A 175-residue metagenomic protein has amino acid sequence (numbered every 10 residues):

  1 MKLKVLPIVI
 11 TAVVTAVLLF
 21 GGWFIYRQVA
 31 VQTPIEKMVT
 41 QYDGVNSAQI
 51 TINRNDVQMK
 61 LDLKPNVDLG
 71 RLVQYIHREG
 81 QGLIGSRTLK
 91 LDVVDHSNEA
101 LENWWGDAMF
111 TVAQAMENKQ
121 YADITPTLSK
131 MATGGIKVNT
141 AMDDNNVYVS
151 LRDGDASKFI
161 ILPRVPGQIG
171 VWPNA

Functional and structural regions predicted by a protein language model:
L6-F24: Hydrophobic membrane-insertion alpha-helices, especially the h-region of bacterial N-terminal signal peptides
G21-V31, A115-N118: Short, surface-exposed ligand-recognition loops at beta-strand->loop->(often short) alpha-helix junctions that present
Q28-G44: Alpha-helical transmembrane signal-anchor/signal-peptide segments
Q32, E36, G70-V73, H77 (+1 more regions): Extracytoplasmic/secreted envelope proteins and their assembly/folding machinery, especially bacterial periplasmic
T40-S47, L83-R87, K130-G134: Short secondary-structure junctions
Y42-D62, N139-N145: Short edge beta-strands and adjacent turn/loop segments
I52-A100: Extracytoplasmic/periplasmic/luminal assembly and interaction segments in envelope/secretory/respiratory proteins
N98-A175: Non-cytosolic head/periplasmic domains of membrane-anchored proteins
